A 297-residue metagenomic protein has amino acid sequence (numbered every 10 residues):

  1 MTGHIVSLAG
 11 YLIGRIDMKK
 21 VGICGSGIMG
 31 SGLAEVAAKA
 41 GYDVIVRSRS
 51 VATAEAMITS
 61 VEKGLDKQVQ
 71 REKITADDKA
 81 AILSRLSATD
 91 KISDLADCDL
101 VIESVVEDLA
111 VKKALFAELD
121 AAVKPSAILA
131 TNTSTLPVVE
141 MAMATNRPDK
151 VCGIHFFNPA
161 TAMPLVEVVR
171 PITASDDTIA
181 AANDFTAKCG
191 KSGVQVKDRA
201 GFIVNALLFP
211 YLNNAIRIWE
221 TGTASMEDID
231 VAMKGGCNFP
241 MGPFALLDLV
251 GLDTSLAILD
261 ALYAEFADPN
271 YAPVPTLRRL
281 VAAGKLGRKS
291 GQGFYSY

Functional and structural regions predicted by a protein language model:
S7-L8, L12-K19, A40-Y42, D177-A180 (+3 more regions): NAD(P)-dependent Rossmann-like dehydrogenase/reductase catalytic/cofactor-binding core
Y11-K67, R71, A122: NAD(P)+-binding Rossmann beta1-loop-alpha1 motif at the extreme N-terminus of oxidoreductases
V46-K79, V168-I179, G193, A200-L208: Rossmann-like dinucleotide-binding cores of NAD(P)H-dependent redox enzymes
T53, Q68-I128, L136: Rossmann-like NAD(P)-binding element
D66, V166-V169, N213-R217, D230 (+1 more regions): Amphipathic alpha-helical segments within well-ordered protein domains
T131-K197, F202-A206: Rossmann-fold dinucleotide-binding core
